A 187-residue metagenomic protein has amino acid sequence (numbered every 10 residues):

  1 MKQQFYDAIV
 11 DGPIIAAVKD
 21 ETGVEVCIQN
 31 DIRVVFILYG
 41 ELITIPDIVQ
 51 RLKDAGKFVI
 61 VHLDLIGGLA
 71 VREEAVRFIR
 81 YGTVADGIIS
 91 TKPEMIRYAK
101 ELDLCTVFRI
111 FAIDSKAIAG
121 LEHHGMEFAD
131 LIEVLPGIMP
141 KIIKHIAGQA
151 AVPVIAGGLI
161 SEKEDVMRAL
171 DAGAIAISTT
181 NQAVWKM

Functional and structural regions predicted by a protein language model:
M1-V59, G67-L69, V84-A85: Conserved N-terminal beta1-alpha1 strand-loop-helix module at the mouth
Q4-I9, I28-Q29, R80-Y81, H124-M126 (+2 more regions): Solvent-exposed alpha-helices and their adjacent loops that cap or buttress functional pockets in soluble metabolic
G12, A129, V152, K186-M187: Generic structural signal for short, solvent-exposed loop/turn connectors between secondary structure elements
I14, I32-V35, D103-T106, V152 (+1 more regions): Active-site regions of enzymes building and remodeling cell-envelope glycoconjugates
I14-V18, V35, I88-S90, I132-L135 (+1 more regions): Short, hydrophobic beta-strand segments that form beta-sheet elements in well-ordered domains
V35-E41, P136-M139, G158-M187: Glycine-rich phosphate-binding active-site loops on the catalytic face of alpha/beta enzymes
R51-D165, N181: Conserved anion-binding
